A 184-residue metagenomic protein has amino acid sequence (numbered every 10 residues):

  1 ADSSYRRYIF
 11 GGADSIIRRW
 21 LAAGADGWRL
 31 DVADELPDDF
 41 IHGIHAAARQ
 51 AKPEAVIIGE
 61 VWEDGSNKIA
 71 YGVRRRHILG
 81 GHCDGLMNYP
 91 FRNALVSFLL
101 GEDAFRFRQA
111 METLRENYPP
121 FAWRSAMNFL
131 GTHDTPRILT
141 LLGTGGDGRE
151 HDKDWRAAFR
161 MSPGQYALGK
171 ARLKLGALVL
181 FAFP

Functional and structural regions predicted by a protein language model:
A1, E35-L36, H133: Glycine-/small-residue-rich active-site loops that bind phosphorylated ligands and cofactors
A1-S4, W28, R160, G164: Short coil/turn segments at secondary-structure junctions
D2-A22, K170-V179: Short, acidic/polar
R6, D34, Y166: Flexible, glycine- and charge-enriched loops at secondary-structure boundaries
I16-R18, D26, D31-F129: Active-site-proximal helices and loops of the catalytic beta/alpha 8
E102-P184: Active-site-proximal substrate-binding groove within the catalytic cores of carbohydrate-active enzymes
